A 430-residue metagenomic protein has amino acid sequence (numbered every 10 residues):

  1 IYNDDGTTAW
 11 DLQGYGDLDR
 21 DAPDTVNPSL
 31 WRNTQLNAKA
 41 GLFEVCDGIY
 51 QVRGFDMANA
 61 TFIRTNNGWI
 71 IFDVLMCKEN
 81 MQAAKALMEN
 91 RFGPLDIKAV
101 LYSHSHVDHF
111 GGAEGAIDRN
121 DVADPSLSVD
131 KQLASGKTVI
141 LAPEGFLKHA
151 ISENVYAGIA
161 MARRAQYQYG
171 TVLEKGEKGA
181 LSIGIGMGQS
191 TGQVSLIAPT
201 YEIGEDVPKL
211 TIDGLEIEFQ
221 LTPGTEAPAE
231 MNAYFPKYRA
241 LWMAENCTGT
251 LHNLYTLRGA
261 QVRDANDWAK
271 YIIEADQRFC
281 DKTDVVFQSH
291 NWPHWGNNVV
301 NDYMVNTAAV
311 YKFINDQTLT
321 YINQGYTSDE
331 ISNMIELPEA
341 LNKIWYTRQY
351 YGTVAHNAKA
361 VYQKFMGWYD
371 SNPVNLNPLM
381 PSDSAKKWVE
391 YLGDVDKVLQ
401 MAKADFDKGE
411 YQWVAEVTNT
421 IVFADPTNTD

Functional and structural regions predicted by a protein language model:
I1-K39: N-terminal pre-domain segments of enzymes
I1-Q13, T320-D430: C-terminal regulatory/interaction regions
T34-L95, M231-F235, R239-E245: Conserved beta-strand hairpin/beta-sheet module of binuclear metal-dependent hydrolase folds, prominently
G41-D47, F62-R64, I70, V194-I197 (+2 more regions): Core dinuclear metal-dependent hydrolase active-site scaffold
L42, N67-G68, K78-V139: Active-site metal-binding motif and surrounding structural segment of the metallo-beta-lactamase
E44, A134-K137, L141, G145-P223 (+1 more regions): Metallo-beta-lactamase
F72-V74, I97-D108, L141-E144, T222 (+2 more regions): Active-site neighborhood of phospho(di)ester-bond hydrolases with catalytic His/Asp-centered motifs
A240, T250, A269-E330, M334-P338 (+1 more regions): Divalent-metal (often Zn2+) His-rich catalytic cores of metallo-beta-lactamase-fold enzymes
